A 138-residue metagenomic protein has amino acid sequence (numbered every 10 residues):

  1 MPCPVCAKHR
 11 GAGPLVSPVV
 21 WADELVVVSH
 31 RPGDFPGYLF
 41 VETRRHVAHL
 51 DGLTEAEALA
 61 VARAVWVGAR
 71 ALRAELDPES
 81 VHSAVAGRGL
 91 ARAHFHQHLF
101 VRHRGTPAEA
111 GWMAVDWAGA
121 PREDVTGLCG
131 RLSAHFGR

Functional and structural regions predicted by a protein language model:
M1-R138: HIT superfamily nucleotide-processing domains
